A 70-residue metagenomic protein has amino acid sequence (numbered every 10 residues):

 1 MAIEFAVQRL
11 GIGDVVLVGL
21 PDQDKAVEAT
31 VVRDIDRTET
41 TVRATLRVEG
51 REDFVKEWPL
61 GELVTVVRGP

Functional and structural regions predicted by a protein language model:
M1-I12: Mixed-charge, Lys/Arg-rich low-complexity intrinsically disordered regions
A6, A29-T30, V55-L60: Short amphipathic beta-strand/extended segments with alternating polar/hydrophobic composition
K25-D36: Short beta-strand-centered aromatic/proline hotspots
T38-R47: Short, solvent-exposed secondary-structure boundary/capping segments
R47-P70: Intrinsically disordered, low-complexity, charged/polar segments
